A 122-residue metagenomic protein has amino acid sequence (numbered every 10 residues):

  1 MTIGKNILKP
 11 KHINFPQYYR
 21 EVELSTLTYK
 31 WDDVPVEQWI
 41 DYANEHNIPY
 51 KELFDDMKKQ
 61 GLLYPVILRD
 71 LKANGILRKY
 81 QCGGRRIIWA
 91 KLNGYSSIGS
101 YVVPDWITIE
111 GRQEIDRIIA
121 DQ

Functional and structural regions predicted by a protein language model:
M1-D105, I109-A120: Short, charged/polar connector segments at secondary-structure boundaries
